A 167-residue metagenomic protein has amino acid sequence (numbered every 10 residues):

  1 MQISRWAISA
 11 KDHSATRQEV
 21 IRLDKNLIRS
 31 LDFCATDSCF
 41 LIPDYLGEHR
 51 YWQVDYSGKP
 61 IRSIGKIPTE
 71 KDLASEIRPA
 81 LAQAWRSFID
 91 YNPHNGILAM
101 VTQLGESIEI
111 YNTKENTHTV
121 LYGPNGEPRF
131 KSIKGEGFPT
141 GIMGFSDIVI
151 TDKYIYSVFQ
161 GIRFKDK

Functional and structural regions predicted by a protein language model:
Q2-P43, H49: Asp-box/WD-like beta-propeller blade repeats and closely related beta-sheet repeat scaffolds
Q2-S4, R50-W52, S107-E109, K167: A short loop-to-beta-strand structural motif that recurs across blades of beta-propeller domains
A7-D12, V54-K59, N112-N116: Short loop/turn segments that connect beta-strands within beta-propeller blades
S9, Y45-L46, L104, G161-R163: Residue-level signature of beta-propeller blades and closely related beta-rich strand-turn architectures in secreted
T16-N26, G58-A84, T117-T140: Surface-exposed loop and turn segments in beta-propeller and other repeat-based domains that flank or scaffold
S30-T36, P79-G96, V101, T140-T151: Structural signature of eukaryotic scaffold interfaces centered on beta-propeller domains
L41-I42, M100, S157: Residue position within the beta-strands of beta-propeller blades
F138-K167: Loop/turn-rich, solvent-exposed surfaces of beta-rich toroidal or solenoidal domains
